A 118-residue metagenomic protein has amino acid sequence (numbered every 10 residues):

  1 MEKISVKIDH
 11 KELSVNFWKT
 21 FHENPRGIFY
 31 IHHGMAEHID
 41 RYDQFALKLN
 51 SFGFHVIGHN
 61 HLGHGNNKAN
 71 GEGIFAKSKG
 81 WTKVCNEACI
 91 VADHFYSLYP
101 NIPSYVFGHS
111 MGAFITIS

Functional and structural regions predicted by a protein language model:
M1-F21: N-terminal cap/lid segment of alpha/beta-hydrolase-fold proteins
F21-I28, F54: Proline/glycine-enriched tight loop/beta-turn segments at coil->beta junctions that connect or precede beta-strands
H33-E37: Active-site glycine-rich loops that stabilize anionic/oxyanionic intermediates across multiple enzyme folds
R41-E72: Conserved alpha/beta-hydrolase
K77-Y96: Alpha/beta-hydrolase active-site loop
Y99-S110: Alpha/beta-hydrolase fold nucleophile elbow
G108-S118: Glycine-rich nucleophile elbow surrounding the catalytic serine of serine-hydrolase chemistry
